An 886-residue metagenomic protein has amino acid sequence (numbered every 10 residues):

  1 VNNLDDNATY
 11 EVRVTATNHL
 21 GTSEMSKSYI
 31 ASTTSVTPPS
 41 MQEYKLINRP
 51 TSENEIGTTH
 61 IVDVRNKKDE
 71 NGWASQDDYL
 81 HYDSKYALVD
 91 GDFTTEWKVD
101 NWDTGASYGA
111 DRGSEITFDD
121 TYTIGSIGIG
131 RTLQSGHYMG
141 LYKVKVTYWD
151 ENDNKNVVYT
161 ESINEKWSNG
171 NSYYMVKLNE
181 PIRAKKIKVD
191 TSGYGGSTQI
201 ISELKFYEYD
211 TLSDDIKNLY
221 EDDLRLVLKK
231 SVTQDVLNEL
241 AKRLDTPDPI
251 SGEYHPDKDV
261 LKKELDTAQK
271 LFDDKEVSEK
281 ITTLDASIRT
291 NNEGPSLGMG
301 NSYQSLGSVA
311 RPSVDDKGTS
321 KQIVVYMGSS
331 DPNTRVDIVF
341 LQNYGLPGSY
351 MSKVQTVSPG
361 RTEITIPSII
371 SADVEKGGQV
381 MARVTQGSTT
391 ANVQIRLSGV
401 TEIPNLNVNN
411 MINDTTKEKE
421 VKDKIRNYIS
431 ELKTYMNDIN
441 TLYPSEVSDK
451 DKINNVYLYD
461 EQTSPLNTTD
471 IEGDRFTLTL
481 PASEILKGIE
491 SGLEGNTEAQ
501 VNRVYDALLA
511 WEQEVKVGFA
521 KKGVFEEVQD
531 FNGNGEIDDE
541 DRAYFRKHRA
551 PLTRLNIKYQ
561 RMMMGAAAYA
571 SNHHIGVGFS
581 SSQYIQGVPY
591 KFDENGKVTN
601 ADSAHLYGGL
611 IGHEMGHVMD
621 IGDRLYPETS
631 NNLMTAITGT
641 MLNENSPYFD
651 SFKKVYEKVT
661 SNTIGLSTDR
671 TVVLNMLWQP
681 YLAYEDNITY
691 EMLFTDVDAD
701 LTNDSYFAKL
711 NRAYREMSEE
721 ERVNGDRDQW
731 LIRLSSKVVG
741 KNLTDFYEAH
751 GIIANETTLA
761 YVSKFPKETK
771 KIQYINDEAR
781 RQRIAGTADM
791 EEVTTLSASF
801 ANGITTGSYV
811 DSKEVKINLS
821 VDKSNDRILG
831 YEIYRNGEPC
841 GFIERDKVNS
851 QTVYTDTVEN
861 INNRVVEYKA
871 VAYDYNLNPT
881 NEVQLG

Functional and structural regions predicted by a protein language model:
L4-L20, N860-N876: Beta-strand-rich modules
D6, D90-K155, G170-D214: Aromatic, loop-rich ligand-recognition surfaces of beta-strand-rich domains
T15-N18, M41, T211-K275: Beta-rich interaction/scaffold domains
H19-V36, L877-G886: Extracellular fibronectin type III
V36-D120, T132-M139, L240-K242: Disordered, acidic Ser/Thr/Pro-rich linker "stalks" and the adjacent N-terminal cap of the next globular domain
K270-K419, V853-D856, A870-V871: Beta-strand-enriched, solvent-exposed domains that form extended recognition/catalytic surfaces
D274-L297, V324, R727-Q851, I861-N878 (+1 more regions): Beta/coil-rich, acidic/histidine-enriched accessory regions frequently appended to metallopeptidases
S448-Y459, T463, N467-E691, T695-D698 (+1 more regions): Catalytic cores of extracellular degradative/oxidative enzymes
